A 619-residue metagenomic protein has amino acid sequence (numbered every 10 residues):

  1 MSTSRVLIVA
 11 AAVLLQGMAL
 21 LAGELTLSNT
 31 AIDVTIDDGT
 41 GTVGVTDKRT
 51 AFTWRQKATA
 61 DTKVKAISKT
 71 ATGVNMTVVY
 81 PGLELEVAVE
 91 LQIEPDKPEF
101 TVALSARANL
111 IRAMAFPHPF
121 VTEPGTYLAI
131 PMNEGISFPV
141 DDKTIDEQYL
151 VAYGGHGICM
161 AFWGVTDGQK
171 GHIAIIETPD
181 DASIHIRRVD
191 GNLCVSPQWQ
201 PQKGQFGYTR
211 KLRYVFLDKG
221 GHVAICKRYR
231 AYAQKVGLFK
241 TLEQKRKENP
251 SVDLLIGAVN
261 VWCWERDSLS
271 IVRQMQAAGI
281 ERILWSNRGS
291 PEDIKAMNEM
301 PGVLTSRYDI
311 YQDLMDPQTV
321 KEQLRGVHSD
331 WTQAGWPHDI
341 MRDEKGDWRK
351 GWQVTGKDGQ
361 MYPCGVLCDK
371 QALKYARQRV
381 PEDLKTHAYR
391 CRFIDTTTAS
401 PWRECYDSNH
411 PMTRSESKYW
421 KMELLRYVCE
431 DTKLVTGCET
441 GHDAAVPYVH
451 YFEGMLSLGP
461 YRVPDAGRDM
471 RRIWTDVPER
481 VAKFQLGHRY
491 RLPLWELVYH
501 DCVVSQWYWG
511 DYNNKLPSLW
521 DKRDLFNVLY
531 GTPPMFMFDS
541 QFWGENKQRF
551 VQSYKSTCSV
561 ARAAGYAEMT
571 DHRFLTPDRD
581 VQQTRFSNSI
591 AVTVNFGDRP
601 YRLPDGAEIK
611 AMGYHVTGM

Functional and structural regions predicted by a protein language model:
M1-V6: Positively charged n-region of N-terminal signal peptides that target proteins for export
I8-A19: Bacterial N-terminal signal peptides
L20-E24: Boundary at the C-terminal end of the N-terminal hydrophobic targeting segment
L25-D316, C391, V435-T436, A607-E608 (+1 more regions): Carbohydrate-recognition beta-sandwich/jelly-roll modules in extracellular/periplasmic carbohydrate-active proteins
I36-D38, V43, R187, G191-I225 (+6 more regions): Active-site-proximal substrate-binding groove within the catalytic cores of carbohydrate-active enzymes
I136, E299-V303, Q323-H328, K370 (+1 more regions): Short linear motifs embedded in intrinsically disordered, proline/glycine-rich low-complexity segments
V259-C263, L284, K345-P363, R390-S400: Core alpha/beta catalytic barrel or barrel-like domain that forms the active/cofactor pocket in diverse metabolic
R307-E382, R472-I473: Active-site-adjacent "subsite" loops/lids of carbohydrate-active enzymes
